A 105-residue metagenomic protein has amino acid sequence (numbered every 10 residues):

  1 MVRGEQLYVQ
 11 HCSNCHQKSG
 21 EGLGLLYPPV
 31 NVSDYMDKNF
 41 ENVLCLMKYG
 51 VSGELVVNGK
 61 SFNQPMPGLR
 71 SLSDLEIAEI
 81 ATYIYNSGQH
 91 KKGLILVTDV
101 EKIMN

Functional and structural regions predicted by a protein language model:
M1-L23, K38-Y49: Sequence/structural segment immediately N-terminal to covalent heme-attachment motifs in c-type and related
G24-N31, V51-N105: Axial heme c-ligation environment in periplasmic c-type cytochrome domains
N31-K38: Short, contiguous acidic/charged loop-to-helix segments that flank catalytic cores in large enzymes
